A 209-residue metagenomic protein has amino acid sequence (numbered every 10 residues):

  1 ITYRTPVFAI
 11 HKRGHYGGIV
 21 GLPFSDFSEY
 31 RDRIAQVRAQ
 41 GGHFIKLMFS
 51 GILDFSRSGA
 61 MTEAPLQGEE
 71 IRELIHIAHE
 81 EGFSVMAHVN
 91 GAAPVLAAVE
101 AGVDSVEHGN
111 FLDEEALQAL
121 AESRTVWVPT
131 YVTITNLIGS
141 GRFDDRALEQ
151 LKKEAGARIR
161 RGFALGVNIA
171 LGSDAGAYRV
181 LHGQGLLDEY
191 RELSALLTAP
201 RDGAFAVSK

Functional and structural regions predicted by a protein language model:
I1-G59, E63-H76, V126-I134: Divalent-metal coordination cores built from histidine and acidic residues
R4, V85-H88, E107, V126-V128 (+1 more regions): Structural detector of well-ordered beta-strand residues that form the stable sheet scaffold of enzyme domains
H11-K12, S50-S56, N90-L96, F111-E114 (+2 more regions): Active-site environment of divalent metal-dependent phosphoester hydrolases
G18-F24, S56-G68, V103-S105, S140-K153 (+1 more regions): Glycine-rich tight-turn/loop motif centered on a GG-T
L74-M86: Short beta-strand/loop segments at the ligand-binding rim of alpha/beta enzyme cores
E80, K153-K209: His/Asp/Glu-enriched, well-ordered alpha-helical/loop segment that forms or immediately abuts the divalent-metal
V99-S105, A121-W127, G166-N168: Glycine-enriched alpha-helix->loop->beta-strand junction motifs that scaffold or abut catalytic
